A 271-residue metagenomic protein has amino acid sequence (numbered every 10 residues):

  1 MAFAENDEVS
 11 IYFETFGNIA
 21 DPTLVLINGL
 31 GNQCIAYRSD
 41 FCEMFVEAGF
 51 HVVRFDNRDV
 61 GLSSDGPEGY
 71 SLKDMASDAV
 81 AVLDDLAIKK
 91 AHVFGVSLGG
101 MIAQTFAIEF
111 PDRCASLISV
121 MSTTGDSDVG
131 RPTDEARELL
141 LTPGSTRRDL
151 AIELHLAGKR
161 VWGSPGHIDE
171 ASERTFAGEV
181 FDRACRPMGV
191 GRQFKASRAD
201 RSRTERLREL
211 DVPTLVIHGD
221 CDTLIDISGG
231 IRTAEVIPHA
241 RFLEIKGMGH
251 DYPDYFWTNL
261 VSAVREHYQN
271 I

Functional and structural regions predicted by a protein language model:
D7-D65: Conserved HGGG/HGGXW glycine-rich cap/lid loop of the alpha/beta-hydrolase fold
V60-F94: Active-site loop/oxyanion-hole signature of alpha/beta-hydrolase fold enzymes
L117-T146: Flexible "cap/lid" loop of the alpha/beta hydrolase fold
A151-R192: Conserved alpha/beta-hydrolase catalytic His-Asp/Glu region
V190-R206: Active-site nucleophile elbow and catalytic-triad environment of alpha/beta-hydrolase enzymes
L210, V216-H218: Short beta-strand/loop motif that positions the catalytic acidic residue of the alpha/beta-hydrolase fold
C221-I225: Acidic catalytic loop of the alpha/beta-hydrolase fold
A240-I271: Catalytic active-site module of serine/aspartate enzymes centered on a nucleophile-bearing elbow/loop
